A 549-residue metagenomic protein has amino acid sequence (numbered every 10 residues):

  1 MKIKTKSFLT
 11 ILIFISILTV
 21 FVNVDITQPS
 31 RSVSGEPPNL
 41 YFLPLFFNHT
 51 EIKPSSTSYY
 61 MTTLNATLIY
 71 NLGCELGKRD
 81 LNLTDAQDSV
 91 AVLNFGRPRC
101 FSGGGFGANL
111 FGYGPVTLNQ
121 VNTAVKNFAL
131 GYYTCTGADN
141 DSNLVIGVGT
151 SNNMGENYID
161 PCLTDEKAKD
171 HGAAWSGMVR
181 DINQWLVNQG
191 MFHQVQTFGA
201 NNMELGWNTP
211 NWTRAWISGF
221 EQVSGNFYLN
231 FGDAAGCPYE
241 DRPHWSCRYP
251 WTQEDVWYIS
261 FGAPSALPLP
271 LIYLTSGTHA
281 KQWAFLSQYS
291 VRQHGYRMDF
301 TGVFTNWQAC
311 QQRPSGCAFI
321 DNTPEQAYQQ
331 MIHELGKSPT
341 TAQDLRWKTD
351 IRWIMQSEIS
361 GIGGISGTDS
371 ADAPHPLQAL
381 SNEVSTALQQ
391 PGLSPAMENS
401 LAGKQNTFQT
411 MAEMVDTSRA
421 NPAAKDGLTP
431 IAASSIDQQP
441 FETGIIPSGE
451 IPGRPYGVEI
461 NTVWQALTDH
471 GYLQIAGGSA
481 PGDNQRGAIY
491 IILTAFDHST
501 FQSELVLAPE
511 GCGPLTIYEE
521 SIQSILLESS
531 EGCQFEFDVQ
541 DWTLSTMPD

Functional and structural regions predicted by a protein language model:
I11-V20: Bacterial N-terminal signal peptides
S30-N94, G112, E358-D372: N-terminal module-boundary/linker segments of secreted carbohydrate-active enzymes
N65, I69-F227, G232-C237, N306-Q308 (+1 more regions): Substrate-binding cleft of extracellular glycoside hydrolase catalytic domains
F192-W207, F231-D233, C247-A280: Aromatic- and acid-rich polysaccharide-binding/catalytic face of secreted or lumenal carbohydrate-active enzymes
A263-D372: Substrate-binding cleft of secreted/luminal carbohydrate-active enzymes
S385, P391-S394, E398-A433, Q465-D483 (+1 more regions): Short beta-strand elements that form the blades of beta-propeller/WD-repeat-like and other beta-sheet-rich scaffold
A433-Y456, A488-L507, Q534-P548: Surface-exposed loop/turn elements that mediate protein-protein interactions on large endomembrane-trafficking
G457-L467, A508-Y518: Repeated scaffold domains used in trafficking and secretory/extracellular systems, primarily beta-propellers
